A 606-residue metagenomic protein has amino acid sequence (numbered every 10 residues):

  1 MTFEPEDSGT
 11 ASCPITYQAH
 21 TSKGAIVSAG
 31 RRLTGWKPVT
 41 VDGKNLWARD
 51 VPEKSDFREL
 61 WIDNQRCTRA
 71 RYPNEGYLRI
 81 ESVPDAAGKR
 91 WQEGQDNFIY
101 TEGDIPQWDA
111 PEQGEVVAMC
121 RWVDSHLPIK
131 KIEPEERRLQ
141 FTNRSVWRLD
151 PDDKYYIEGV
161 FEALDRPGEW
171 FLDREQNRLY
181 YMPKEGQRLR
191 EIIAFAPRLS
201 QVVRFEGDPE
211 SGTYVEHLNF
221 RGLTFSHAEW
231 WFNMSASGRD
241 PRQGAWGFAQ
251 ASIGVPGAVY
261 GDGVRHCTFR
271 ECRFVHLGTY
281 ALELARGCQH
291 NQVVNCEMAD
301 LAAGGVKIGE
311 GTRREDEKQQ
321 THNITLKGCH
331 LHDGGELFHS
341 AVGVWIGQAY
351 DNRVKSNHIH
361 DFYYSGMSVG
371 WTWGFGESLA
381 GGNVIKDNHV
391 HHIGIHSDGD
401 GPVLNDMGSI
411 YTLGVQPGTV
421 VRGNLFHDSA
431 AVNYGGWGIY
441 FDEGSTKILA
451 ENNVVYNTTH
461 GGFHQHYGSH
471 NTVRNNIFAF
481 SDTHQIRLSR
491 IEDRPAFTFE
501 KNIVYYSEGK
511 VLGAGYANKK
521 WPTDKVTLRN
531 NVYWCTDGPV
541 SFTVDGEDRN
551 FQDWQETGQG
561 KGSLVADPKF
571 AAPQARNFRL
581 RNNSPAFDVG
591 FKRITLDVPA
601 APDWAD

Functional and structural regions predicted by a protein language model:
M1-R273, R314-K318, F551, Q555-A566 (+1 more regions): Extracellular polysaccharide-degrading/modifying enzymes targeting complex plant/algal/animal polysaccharides
T2, T10-S12, V203, W230-G261 (+4 more regions): Glycine- and acidic/polar-rich repeat regions and solenoidal domains
C267, E283, N291: Extracellular/periplasmic solute-recognition and catalytic clefts
C288: Short alpha-helical
